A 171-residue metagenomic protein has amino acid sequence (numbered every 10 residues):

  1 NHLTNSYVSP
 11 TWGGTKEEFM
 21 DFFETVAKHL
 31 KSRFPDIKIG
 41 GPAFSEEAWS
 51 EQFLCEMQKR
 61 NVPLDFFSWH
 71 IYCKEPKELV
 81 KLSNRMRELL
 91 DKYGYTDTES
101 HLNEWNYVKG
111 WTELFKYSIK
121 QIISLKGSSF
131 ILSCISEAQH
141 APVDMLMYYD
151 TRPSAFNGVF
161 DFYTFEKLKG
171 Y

Functional and structural regions predicted by a protein language model:
N1, K38-G41, D65-W69, T98-E104 (+2 more regions): Structural recognition of the beta-strand scaffold that forms the well-ordered cores of secreted hydrolase catalytic
N1-F66, H70-E88, W111-L132: Active-site cleft segment of glycoside hydrolase catalytic domains centered on the general acid/base Glu
G14-T15, G41, Y95, V159 (+1 more regions): Intrinsically disordered, low-complexity regions
F34, N61, Y93-Y95, A141-P142: A structural signal for short coil/turn segments at secondary-structure junctions
E46-Q52, E88-E99, R152-Y163: A short, terminal or domain-edge coil/loop segment
N106-Y171: Aromatic/acidic polysaccharide-binding cleft in carbohydrate-active enzymes
